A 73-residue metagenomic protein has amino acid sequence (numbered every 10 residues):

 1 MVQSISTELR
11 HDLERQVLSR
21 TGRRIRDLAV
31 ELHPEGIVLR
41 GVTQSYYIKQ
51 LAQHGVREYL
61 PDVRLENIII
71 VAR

Functional and structural regions predicted by a protein language model:
M1-R73: N-terminal targeting leaders
